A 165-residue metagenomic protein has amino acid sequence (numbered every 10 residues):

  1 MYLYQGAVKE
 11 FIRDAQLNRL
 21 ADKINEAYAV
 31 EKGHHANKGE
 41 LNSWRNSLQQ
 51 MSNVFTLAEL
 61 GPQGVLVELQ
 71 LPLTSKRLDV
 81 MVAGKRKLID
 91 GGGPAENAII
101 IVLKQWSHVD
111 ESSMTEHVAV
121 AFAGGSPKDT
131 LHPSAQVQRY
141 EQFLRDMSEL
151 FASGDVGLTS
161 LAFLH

Functional and structural regions predicted by a protein language model:
M1-H165: Accessory nucleic-acid engagement/destabilization modules that flank
